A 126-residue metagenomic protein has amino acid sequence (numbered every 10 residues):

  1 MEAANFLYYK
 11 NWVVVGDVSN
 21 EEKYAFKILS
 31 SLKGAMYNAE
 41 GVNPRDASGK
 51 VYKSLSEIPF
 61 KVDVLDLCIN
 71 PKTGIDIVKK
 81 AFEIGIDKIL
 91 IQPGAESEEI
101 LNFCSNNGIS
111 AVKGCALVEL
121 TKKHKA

Functional and structural regions predicted by a protein language model:
M1-N43: Hydrophobic, well-ordered beta-alpha structural blocks that scaffold small-molecule cofactor pockets
M36-Y37, I84-K88, N107-I109: A short helix->loop->beta-strand "cap" motif at the edges of active sites that frequently abuts
N43-K53: Adenosine-cofactor binding site in Rossmann-like domains, unifying the SAM/SAH pocket of S-adenosylmethionine-dependent
L55-A95: Mid-chain, well-packed structural core segment of small domains
P93-L120: Rossmann-fold NAD(P)-binding glycine/threonine-rich loop
L120-A126: A charged, well-structured terminal subsegment
